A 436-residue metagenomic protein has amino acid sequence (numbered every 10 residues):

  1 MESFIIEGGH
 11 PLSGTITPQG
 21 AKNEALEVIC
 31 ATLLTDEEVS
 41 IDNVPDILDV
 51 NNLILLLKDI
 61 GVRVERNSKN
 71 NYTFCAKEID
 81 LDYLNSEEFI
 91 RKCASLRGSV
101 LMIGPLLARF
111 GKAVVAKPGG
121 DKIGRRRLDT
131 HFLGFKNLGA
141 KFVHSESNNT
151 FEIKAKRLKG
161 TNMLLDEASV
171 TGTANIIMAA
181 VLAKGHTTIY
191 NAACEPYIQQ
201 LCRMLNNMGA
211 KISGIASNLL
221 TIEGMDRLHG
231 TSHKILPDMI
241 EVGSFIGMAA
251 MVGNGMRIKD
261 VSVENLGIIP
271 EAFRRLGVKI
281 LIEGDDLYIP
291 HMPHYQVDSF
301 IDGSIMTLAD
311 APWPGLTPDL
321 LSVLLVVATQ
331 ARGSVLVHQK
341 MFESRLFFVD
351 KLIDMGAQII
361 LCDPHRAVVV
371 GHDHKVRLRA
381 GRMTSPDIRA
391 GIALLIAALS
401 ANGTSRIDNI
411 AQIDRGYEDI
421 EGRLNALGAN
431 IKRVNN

Functional and structural regions predicted by a protein language model:
M1-N436: Short, structured segments at the rim of ligand-binding sites
